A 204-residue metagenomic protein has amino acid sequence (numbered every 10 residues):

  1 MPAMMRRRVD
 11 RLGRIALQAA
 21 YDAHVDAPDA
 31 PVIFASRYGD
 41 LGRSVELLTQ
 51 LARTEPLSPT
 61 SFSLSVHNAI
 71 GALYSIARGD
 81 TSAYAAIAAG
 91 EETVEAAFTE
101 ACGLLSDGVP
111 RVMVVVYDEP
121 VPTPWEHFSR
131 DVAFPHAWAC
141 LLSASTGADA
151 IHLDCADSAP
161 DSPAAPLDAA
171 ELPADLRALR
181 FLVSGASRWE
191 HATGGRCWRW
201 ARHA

Functional and structural regions predicted by a protein language model:
M1-S61, S65-A86, E92, V116-A204: Conserved "HGTGT" condensation-loop signature of ketosynthase/thiolase-family condensing enzymes that catalyze
L17-A20, A88-V112: Active-site-proximal alpha-helical scaffold in enzymes
